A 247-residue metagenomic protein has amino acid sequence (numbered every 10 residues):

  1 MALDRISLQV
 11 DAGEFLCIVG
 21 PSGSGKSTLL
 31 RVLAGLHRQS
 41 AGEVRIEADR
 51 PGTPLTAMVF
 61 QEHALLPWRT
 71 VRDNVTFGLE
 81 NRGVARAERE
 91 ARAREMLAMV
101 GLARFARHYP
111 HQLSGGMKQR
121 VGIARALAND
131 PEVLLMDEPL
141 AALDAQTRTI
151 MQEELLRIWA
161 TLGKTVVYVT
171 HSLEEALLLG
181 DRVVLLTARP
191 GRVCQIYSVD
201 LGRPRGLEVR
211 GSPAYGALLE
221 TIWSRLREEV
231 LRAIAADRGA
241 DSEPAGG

Functional and structural regions predicted by a protein language model:
V19-P21: The feature captures the beta-strand-to-loop junction immediately N-terminal to the Walker
A34: Helix-to-loop junction immediately C-terminal to a conserved catalytic motif
A41-P54: Conserved ABC transporter NBD signature motif
R69-F77: Short coil-to-helix segment of the ABC ATPase nucleotide-binding domain corresponding to the Q-loop/switch region
T76, E80, A87-F105, R157: Conserved ABC ATPase "signature" region
H108-H111, N129: Conserved signature/switch motifs of ABC ATPase nucleotide-binding domains
I123: Hydrophobic anchor residue at the start of the ABC signature
L134-D137: Catalytic Walker B motif of ABC-type/P-loop ATPase nucleotide-binding domains
